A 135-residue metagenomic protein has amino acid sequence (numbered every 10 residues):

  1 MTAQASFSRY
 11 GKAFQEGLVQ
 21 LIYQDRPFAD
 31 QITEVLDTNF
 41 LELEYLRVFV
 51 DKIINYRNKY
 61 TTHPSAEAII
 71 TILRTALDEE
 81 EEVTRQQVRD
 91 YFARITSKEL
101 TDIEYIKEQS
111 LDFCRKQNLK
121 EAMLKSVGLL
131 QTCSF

Functional and structural regions predicted by a protein language model:
M1-F113: Noncatalytic partner-interaction/assembly domains of nucleic-acid and motor enzyme complexes, especially the accessory
E99-F135: Amphipathic alpha-helical oligomerization/scaffolding segments
